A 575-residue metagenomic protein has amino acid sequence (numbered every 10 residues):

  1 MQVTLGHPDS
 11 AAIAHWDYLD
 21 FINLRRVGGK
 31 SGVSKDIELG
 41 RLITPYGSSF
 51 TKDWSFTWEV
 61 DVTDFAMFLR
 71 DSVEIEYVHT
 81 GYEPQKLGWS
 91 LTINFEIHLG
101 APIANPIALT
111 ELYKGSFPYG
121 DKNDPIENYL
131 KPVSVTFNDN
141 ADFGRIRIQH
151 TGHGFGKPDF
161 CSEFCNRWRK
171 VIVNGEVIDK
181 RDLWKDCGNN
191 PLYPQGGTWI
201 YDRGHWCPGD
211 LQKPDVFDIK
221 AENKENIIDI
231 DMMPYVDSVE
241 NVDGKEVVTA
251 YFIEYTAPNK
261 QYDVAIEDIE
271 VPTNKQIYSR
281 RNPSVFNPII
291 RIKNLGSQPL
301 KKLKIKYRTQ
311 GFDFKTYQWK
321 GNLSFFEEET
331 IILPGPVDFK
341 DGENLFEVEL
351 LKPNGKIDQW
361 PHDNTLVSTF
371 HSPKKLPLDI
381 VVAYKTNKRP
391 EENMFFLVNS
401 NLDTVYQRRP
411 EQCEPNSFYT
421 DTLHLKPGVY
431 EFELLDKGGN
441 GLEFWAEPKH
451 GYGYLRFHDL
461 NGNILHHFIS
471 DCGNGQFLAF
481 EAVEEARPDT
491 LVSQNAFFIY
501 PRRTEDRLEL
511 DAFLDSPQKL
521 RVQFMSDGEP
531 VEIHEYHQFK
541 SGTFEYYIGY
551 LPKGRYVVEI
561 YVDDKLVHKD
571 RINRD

Functional and structural regions predicted by a protein language model:
Q2-G6, W89-D159, T249-K260, E329 (+1 more regions): Solvent-exposed, flexible loop/coil segments flanking beta-strands in beta-rich domains
T4-G100, G152, C161-T256, I332-D338 (+4 more regions): Beta-strand-rich ligand-recognition modules
A12-F21, K157-R169, K302-L303, K388-N393 (+1 more regions): Short coil-to-beta strand junction motifs in C2/discoidin
I146, K224-I228, N344, G428-E433 (+1 more regions): A short tyrosine-centered beta-strand micro-motif
Y235-P377, A486-S493: Extracellular/luminal regions of secreted and cell-surface proteins that mediate adhesion/ECM remodeling
P373-K375, R487-D515, M525-G528, K553 (+1 more regions): Surface-exposed, proline-anchored Ser/Thr-rich loop/turn motifs
N401-D403, V522-E532, Y556: Short, glycine-anchored, charge-dense loop/turn motifs used at functional sites
H424-L425, E535-D564: Short, surface-exposed loop/turn motifs with a glycine/proline- and acidic-biased composition
